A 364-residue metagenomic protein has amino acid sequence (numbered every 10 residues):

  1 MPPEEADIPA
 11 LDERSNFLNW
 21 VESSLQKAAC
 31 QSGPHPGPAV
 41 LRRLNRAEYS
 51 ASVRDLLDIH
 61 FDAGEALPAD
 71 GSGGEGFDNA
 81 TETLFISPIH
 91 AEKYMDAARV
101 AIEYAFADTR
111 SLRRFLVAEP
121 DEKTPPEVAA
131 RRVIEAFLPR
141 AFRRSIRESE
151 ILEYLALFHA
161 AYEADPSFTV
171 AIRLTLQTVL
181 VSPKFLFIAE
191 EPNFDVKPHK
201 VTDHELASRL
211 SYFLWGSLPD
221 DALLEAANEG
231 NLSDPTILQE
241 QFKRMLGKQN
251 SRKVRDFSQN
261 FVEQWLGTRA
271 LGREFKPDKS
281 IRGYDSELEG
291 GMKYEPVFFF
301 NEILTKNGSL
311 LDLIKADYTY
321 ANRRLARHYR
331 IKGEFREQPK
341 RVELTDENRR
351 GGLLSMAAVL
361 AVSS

Functional and structural regions predicted by a protein language model:
M1-L116, P120, P139-A141, S145-R147 (+7 more regions): Aromatic- and Gly/Pro-enriched helix-to-coil junctions and flexible linker segments
A39-E48, A171-L174, H199, L310-K315 (+1 more regions): Cytochrome P450
V128-A129, E153, S167-L176, K200-A207: Alpha-helical scaffolds flanking conserved acidic
R131-R140: Basic/aromatic-enriched alpha-helical hairpins
I134, I146, F168-N193: Aromatic-lined, polymer-binding surfaces characteristic of secreted/periplasmic polysaccharide-degrading enzymes
F158-A161, V170-T175, V179-L180, Y329-Q338: Accessory structured domains or lobes within enzymes
S182-E191, D195-S364: Long, His/Glu/Asp-enriched segments that create or flank divalent metal/ion-associated functional microenvironments
